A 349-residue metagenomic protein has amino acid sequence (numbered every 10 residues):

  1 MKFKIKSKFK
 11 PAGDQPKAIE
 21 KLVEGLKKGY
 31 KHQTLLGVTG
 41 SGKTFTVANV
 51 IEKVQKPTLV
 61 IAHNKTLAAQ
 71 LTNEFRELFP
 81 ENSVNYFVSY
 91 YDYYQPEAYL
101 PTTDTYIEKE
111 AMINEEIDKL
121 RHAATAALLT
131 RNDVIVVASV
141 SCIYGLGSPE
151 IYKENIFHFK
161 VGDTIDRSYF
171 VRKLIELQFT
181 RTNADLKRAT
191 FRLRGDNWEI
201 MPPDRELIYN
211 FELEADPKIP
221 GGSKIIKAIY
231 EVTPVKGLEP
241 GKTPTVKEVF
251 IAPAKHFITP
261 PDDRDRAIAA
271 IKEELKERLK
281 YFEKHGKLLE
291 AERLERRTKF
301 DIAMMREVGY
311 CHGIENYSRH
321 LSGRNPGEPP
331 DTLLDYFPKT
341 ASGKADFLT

Functional and structural regions predicted by a protein language model:
M1-T349: ASCE RecA-like P-loop NTPase motor cores that couple ATP hydrolysis to mechanical translocation on nucleic acids
